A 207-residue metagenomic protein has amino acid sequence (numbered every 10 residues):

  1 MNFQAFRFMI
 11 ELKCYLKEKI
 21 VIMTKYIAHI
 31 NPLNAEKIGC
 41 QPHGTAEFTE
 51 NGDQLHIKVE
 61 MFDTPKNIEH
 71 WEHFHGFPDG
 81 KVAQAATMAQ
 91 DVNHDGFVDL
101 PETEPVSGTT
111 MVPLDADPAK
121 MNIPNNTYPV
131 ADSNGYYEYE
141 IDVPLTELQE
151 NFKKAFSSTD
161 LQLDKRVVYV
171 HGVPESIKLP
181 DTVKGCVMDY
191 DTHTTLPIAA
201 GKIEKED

Functional and structural regions predicted by a protein language model:
M1, M9-I10, I20-I22: Short hydrophobic transmembrane-like helices used for membrane targeting/insertion
F3-F8, Y15: Aromatic (phenylalanine/tyrosine) cluster motif
C14-D207: N-terminal leader/targeting pre-sequences
